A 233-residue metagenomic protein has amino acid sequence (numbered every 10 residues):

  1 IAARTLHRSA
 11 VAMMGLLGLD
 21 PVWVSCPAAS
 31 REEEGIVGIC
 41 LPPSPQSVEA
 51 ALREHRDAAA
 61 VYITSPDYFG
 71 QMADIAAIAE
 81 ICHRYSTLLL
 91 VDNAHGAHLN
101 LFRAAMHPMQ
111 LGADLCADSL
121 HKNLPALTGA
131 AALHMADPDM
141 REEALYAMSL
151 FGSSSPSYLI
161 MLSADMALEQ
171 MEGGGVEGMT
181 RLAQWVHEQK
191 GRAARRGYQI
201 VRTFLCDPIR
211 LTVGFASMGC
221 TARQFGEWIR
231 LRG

Functional and structural regions predicted by a protein language model:
I1-R202, G219: Conserved PLP-enzyme active-site core in the AAT-like
E188-G233: Conserved C-terminal alpha-helix-loop-beta "cap" of PLP-dependent enzymes that closes/shapes the active-site mouth
